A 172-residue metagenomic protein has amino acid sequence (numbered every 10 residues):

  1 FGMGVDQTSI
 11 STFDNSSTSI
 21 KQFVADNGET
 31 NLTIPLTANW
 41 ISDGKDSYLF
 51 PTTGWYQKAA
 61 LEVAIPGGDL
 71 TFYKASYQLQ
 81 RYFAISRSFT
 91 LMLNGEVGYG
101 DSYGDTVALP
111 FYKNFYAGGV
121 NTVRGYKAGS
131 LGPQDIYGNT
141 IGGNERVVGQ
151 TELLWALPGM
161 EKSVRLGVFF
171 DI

Functional and structural regions predicted by a protein language model:
G4-S163, V168-I172: C-terminal outer-membrane beta-barrel translocator/porin domains of Gram-negative envelope proteins and their
